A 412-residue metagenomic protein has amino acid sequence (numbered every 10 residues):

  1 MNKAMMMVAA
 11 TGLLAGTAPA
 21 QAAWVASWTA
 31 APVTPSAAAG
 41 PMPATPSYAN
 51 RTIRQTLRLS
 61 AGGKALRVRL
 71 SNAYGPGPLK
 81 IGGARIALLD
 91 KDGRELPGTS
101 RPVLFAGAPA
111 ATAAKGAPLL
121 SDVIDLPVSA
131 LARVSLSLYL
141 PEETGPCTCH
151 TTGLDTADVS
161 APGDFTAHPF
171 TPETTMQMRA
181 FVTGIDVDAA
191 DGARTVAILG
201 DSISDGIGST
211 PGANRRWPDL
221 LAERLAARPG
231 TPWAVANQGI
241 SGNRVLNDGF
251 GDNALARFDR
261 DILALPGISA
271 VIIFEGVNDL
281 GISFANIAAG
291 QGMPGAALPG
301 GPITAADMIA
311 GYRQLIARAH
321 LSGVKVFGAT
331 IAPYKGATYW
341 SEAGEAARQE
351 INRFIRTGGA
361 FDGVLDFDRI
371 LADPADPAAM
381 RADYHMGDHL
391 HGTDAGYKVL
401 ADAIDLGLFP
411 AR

Functional and structural regions predicted by a protein language model:
M1-M7: Bacterial N-terminal signal peptides that target proteins for export
V8-A15: Bacterial N-terminal signal peptides
A20-L199, S209-G212, P229-G230, P410-R412: N-terminal secretory targeting modules
W28, A49-Q55, P78, I86-A87 (+8 more regions): Conserved SGNH/GDSL esterase-like catalytic core that processes O-acyl groups on lipids and polysaccharides
A87, E223-R228, Q238, D261 (+5 more regions): Structured segments of extracytoplasmic/periplasmic soluble domains in secreted or envelope-associated proteins
L255, I331-R412: Catalytic His-Asp segment of secreted/periplasmic serine-dependent ester chemistry enzymes
F274-D279, Y312-Q349: Active-site segments of SGNH/GDSL-like serine hydrolases that catalyze O-acetyl group transfer/hydrolysis on lipids
